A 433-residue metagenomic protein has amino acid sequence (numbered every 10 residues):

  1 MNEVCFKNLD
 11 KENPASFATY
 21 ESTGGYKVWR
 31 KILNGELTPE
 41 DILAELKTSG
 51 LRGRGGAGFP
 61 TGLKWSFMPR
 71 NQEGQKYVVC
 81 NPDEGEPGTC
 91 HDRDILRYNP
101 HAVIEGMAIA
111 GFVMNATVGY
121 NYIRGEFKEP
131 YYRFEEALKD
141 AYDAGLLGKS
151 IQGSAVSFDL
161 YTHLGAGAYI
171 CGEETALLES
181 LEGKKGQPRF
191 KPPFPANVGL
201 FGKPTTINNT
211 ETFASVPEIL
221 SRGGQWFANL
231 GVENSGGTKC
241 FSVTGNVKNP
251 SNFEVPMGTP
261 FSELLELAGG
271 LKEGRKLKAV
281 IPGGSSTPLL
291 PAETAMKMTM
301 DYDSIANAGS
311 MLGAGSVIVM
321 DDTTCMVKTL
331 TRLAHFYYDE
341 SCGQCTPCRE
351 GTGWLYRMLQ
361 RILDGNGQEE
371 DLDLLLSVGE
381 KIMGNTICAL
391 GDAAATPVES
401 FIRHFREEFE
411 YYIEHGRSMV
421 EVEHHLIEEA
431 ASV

Functional and structural regions predicted by a protein language model:
M1-E45: Cofactor-/ligand-binding subdomain signature composed of acidic, glycine-rich, tryptophan-containing flexible loops
Y20-K27, N81-D92, P195-F201, S242-V247: Gly-rich Lys/Arg/Thr-decorated short loops/hinges at beta-loop-alpha junctions or inter-strand turns that position
V28-E45, G74-V78, P82, H91-L96 (+6 more regions): Ferredoxin-type iron-sulfur electron-transfer modules in oxidoreductases and energy-metabolism complexes
L46-F67, A110, G167-E179, G183-K185 (+2 more regions): Conserved phosphate/anionic-ligand binding catalytic regions in large, soluble enzymes, centered on
A57, L63-W65, T89-D92, Y131-E136 (+8 more regions): Short acidic, glycine/serine/threonine-rich loops at helix termini
N99-V113: Histidine-anchored nucleotide/phosphate-binding helix
G106-A110, P256-G274: Short amphipathic, charge-patterned alpha-helical segments
Y131-M257, G269-K272: Hydrophobic alpha-helical positions that pack around
